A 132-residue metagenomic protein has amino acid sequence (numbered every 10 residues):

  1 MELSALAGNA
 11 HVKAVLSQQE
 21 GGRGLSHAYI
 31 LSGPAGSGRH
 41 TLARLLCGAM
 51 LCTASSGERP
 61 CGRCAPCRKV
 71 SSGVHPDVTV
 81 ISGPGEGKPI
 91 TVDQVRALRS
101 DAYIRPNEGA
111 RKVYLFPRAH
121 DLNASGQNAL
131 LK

Functional and structural regions predicted by a protein language model:
E2-A129: Clamp-loader machinery-focused feature within the broader ASCE/P-loop NTPase space
K132: P-loop NTPase nucleotide-binding module
